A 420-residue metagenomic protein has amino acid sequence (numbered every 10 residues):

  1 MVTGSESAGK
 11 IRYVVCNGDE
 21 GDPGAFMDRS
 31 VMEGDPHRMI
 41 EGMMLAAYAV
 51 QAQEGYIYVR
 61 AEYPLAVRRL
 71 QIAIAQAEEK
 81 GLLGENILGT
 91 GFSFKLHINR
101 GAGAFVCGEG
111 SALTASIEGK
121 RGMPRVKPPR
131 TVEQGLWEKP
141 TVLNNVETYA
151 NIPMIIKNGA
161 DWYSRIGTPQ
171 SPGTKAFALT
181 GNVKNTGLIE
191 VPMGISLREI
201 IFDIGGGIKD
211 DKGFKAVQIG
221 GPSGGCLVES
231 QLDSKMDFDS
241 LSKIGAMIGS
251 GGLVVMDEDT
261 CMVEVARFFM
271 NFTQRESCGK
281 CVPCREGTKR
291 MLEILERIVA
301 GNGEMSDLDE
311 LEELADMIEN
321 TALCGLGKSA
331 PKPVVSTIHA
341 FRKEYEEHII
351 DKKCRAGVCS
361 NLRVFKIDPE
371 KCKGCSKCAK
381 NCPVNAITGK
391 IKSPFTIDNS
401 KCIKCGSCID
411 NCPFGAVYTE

Functional and structural regions predicted by a protein language model:
M1-R121, P129, P369, S400 (+1 more regions): Iron-sulfur-cluster electron-transfer modules
M1-S7, S164-R165, Q170, A178 (+3 more regions): Accessory "access/gating" subregions that flank catalytic or transport cores
M1-T3, A25-D28, V67-I72, C107-G119 (+8 more regions): Short acidic, glycine/serine/threonine-rich loops at helix termini
K10, G18, R29-M32, E54-G55 (+5 more regions): Ferredoxin-type iron-sulfur electron-transfer modules in oxidoreductases and energy-metabolism complexes
C16-D28, T131-L136, A178-V183, I387-G389: Gly-rich Lys/Arg/Thr-decorated short loops/hinges at beta-loop-alpha junctions or inter-strand turns that position
G42-A46, P192-D211: Short amphipathic, charge-patterned alpha-helical segments
V67-M193, G205: Hydrophobic alpha-helical positions that pack around
P283-K289, K377-T396, S407-E420: Iron-sulfur cluster-binding cysteine motifs and their immediate structural context in ferredoxin-like electron-transfer
